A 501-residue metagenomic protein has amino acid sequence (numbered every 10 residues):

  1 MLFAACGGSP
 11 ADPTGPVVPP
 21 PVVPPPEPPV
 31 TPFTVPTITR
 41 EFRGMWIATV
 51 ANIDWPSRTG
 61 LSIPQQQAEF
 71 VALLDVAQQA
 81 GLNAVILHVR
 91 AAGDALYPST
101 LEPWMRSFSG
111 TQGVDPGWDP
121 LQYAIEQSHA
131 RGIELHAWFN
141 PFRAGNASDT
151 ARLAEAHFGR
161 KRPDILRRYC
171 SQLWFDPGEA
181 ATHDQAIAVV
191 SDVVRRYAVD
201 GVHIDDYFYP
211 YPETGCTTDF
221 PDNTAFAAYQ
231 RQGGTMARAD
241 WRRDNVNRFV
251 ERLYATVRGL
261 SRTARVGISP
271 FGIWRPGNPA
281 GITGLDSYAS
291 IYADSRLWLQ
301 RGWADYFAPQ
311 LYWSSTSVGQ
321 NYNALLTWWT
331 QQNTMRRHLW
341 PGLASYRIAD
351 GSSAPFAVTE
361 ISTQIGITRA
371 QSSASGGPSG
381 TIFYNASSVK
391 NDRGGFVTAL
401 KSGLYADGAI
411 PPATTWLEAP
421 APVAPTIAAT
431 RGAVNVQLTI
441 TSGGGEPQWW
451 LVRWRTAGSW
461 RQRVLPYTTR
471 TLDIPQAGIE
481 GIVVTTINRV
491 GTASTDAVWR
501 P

Functional and structural regions predicted by a protein language model:
F3-P32: Bacterial Sec-dependent N-terminal signal peptides
P36, R40-G44, L82-A92, P120-R167 (+3 more regions): Glycine-rich, aromatic-flanked loop segments that form ligand/cofactor-binding clefts across common enzyme folds
R40, A48-A68, A137, F142-R196 (+1 more regions): Active-site-adjacent "subsite" loops/lids of carbohydrate-active enzymes
A80-P116: Aromatic-lined carbohydrate-binding/catalytic grooves of carbohydrate-active enzymes
L82-N83, R90, R131, K161-W303 (+1 more regions): Polysaccharide-binding and catalytic clefts of secreted carbohydrate-active enzymes
S295-V318, W329-L417: Substrate-binding cleft of secreted/luminal carbohydrate-active enzymes
V434-E446: Conserved aromatic anchor
I474-A493: Beta-strand-rich modules
